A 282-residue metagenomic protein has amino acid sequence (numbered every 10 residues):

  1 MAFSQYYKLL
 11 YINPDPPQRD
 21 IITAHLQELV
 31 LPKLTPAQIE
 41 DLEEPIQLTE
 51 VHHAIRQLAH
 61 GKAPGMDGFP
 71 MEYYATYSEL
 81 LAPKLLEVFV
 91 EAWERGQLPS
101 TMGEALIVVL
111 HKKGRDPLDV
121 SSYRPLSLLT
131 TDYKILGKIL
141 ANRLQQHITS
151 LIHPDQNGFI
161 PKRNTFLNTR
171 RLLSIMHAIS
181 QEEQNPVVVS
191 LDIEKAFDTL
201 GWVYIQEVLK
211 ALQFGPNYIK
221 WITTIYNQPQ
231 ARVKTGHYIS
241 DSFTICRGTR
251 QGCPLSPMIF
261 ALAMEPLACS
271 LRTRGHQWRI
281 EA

Functional and structural regions predicted by a protein language model:
M1-S121, I135: Surface-exposed loop/turn segments and immediately adjacent short secondary-structure elements within folded domains
M1-S4, K8-E40, S100, E104-V109 (+7 more regions): Structured, non-transmembrane catalytic/binding cores
F3, M66, P70, Y77-L81 (+8 more regions): Hydrophobic (often cysteine-bearing) scaffold residues that line and stabilize catalytic clefts of nucleotide/cofactor
L9-I21, L48, G61-P64, P83 (+9 more regions): Short helix-interrupting loop/turn segments at helix-coil junctions
E44-R56, K84-A92, I139-L144, N168-S180 (+1 more regions): Inter-domain linker/hinge segments that demarcate the starts of reverse transcriptase and RNase H-type modules
G61-F69, L118-L128, F166-K210: Conserved catalytic palm subdomain of right-hand nucleotidyl-transferase polymerases, strongest for RNA-directed enzymes
I193-A282: Conserved polymerase palm-domain catalytic core
